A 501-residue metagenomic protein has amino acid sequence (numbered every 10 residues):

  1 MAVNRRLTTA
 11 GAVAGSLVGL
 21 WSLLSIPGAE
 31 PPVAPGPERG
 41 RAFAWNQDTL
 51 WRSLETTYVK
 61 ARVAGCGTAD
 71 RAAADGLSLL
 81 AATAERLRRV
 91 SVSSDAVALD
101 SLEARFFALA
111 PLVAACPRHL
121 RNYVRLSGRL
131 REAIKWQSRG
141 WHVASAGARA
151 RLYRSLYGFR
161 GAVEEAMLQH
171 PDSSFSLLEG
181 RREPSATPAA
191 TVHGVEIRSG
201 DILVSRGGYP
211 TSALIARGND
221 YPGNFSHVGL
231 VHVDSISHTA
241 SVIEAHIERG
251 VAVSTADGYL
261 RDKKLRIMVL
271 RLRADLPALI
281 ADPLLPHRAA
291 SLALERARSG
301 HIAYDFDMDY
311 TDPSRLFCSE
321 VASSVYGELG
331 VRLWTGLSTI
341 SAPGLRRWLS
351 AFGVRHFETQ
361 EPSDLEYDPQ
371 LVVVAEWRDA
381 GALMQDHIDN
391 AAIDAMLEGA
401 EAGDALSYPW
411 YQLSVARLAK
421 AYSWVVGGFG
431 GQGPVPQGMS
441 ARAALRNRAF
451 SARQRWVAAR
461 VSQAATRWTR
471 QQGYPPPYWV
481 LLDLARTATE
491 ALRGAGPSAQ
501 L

Functional and structural regions predicted by a protein language model:
A2-L501: Cysteine-nucleophile amide-bond enzymes
